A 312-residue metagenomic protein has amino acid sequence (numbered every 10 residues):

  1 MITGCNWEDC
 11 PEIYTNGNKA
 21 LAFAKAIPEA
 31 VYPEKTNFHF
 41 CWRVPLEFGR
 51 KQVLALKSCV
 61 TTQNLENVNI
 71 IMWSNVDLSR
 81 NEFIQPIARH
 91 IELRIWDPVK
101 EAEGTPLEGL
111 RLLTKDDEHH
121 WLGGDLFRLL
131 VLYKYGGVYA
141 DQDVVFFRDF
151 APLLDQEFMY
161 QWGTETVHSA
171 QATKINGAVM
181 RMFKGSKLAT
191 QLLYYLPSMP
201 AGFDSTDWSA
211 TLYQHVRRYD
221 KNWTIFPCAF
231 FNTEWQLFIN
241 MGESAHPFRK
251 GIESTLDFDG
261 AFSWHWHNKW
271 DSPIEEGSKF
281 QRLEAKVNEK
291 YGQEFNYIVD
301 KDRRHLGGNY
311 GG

Functional and structural regions predicted by a protein language model:
M1-G124, Q142-G312: Glycosyltransferase-associated regions of secretory-pathway enzymes, highlighting luminal stem/catalytic domains
D125-Y135: Small-residue hinge/turn detector
Y135, A140-D141: Active-site acidic Asp-centered loop
